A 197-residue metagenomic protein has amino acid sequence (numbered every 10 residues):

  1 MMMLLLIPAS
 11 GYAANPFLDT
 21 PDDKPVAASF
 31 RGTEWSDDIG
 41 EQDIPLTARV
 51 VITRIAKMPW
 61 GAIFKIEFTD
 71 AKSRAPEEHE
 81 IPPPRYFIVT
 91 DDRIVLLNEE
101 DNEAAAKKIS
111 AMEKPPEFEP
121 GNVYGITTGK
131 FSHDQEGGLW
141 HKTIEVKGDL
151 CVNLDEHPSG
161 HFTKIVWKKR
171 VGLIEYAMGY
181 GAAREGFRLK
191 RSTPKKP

Functional and structural regions predicted by a protein language model:
M1-P8: Bacterial N-terminal signal peptides
A9-A13: Sec/Tat signal peptide C-region and signal peptidase I cleavage site
A14-P197: Conserved functional acidic sites
